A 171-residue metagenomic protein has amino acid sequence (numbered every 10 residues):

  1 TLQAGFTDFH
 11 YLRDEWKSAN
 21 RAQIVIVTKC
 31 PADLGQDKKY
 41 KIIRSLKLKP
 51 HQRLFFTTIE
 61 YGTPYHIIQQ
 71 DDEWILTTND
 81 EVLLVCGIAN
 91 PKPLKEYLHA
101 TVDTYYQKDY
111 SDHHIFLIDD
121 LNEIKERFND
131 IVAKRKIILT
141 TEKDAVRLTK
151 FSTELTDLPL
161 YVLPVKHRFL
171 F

Functional and structural regions predicted by a protein language model:
T1-P50: Phosphate/Mg2+-binding loops and adjacent switch elements in nucleotide/diphosphate-handling enzyme cores
A19-C30, L46-Y61, N79, Y105-K108 (+2 more regions): Conserved beta-strand/loop subsegment of P-loop NTPase cores
A32-K41, Y65, K92-P93, A145-T149: Short, charged/polar "capping" segments at the starts of alpha-helices and the immediately preceding loops
D37-L48, Y97-H99, L148-D157: Short, aromatic/basic amphipathic alpha-helical patches
E60, S111-I115, T156-F171: Short, flexible loop segments at boundaries between secondary-structure elements
Y65-D71, T77-L121: Redox- and metal-dependent alpha/beta enzyme cores, enriched for Fe-S-associated oxidoreductases and cofactor-handling
P93, F116-I118, V146-F151, F169-F171: Short active-site-adjacent structural elements
F116-K136, K143-V146: A short, acidic, amphipathic alpha-helical segment used as a generic capping/interface helix at domain edges
